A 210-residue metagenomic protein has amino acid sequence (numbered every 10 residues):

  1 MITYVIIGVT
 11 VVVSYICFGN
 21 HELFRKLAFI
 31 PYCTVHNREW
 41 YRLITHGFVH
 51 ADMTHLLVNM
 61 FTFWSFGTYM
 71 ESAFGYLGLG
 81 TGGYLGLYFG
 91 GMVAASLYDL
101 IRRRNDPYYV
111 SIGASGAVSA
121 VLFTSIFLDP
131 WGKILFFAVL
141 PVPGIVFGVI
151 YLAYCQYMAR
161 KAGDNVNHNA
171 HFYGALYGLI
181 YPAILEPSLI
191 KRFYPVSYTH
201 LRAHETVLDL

Functional and structural regions predicted by a protein language model:
M1-R202: A detector for small-residue-rich transmembrane helices and their helix-helix packing motifs
H200-A203, V207-L210: Single conserved hydrophobic/aromatic residue that forms the stacking wall/gate of nucleotide- or nucleobase-binding
